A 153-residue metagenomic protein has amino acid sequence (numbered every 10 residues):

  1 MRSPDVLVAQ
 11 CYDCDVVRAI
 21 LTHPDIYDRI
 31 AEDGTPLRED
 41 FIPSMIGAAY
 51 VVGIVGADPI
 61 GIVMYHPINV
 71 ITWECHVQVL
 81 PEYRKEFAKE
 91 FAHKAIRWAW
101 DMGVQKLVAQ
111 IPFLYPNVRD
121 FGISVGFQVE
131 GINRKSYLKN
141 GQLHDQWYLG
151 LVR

Functional and structural regions predicted by a protein language model:
M1-T35: Short amphipathic alpha-helix that is part of the acyltransferase structural core
D40-V55, G61: A short helix-loop-beta-strand connector motif used in the catalytic cores of GNAT acetyltransferases and, in some
D58-G61, N117, L143: Glycine-rich acetyl-CoA-binding "A-motif" of GNAT/NAT acetyltransferases
D58-P67, W73-E74: Conserved beta-strand in the GNAT
V70-E82, Q110: Conserved acetyl-CoA binding element of GNAT-fold acetyltransferases
K85-W100, D120, S124: Conserved acetyl-CoA-binding loop-helix of GNAT-fold acetyltransferases
V108-I123, S136-Y137: Conserved beta-strand-loop-alpha-helix junction that forms the acyl-donor binding cleft
Q110, Q128-H144: Conserved catalytic-core motifs of GNAT/GCN5-like acyltransferases
